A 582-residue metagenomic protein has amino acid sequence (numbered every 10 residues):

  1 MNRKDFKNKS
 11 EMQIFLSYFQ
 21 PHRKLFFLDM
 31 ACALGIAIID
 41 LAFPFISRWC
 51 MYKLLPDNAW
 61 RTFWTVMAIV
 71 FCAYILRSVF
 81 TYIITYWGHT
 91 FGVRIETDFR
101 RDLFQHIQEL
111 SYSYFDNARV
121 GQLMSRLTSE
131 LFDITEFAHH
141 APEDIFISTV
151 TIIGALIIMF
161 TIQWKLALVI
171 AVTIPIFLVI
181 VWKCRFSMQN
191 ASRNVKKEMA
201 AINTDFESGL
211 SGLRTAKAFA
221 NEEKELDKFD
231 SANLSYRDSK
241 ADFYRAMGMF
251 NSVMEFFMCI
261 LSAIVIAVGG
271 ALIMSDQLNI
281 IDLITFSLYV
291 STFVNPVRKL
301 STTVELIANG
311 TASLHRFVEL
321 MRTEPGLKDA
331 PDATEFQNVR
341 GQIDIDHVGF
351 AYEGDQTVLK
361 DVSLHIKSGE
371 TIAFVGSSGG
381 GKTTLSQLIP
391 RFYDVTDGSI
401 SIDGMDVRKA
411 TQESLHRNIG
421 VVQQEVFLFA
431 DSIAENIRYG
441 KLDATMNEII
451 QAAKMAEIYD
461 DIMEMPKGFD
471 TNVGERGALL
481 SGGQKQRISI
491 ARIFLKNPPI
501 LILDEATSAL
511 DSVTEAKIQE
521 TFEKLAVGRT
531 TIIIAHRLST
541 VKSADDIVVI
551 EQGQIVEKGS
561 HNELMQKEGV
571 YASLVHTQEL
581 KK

Functional and structural regions predicted by a protein language model:
K4-N8, A31-C32, I39-Y52, A73-V120 (+11 more regions): Juxtamembrane helix-loop junctions of ABC transporter transmembrane domains
N8-R23, L123: A short amphipathic helical element positioned immediately N-terminal to and/or at the very start of a transmembrane
L16, P21-K24, Y112-S113, S129-A138 (+8 more regions): An intracellular "coupling" helix at the cytosolic face of ABC transporter transmembrane type-1 domains
Q20, F26-F80, W87, F160-K165 (+1 more regions): Transmembrane helix-loop-helix hairpins at lipid-water interfaces of multipass membrane proteins, especially the type-1
A31, G35, I39-F43, F80 (+2 more regions): Hydrophobic alpha-helical transmembrane segments of ABC transporter permease domains
P56-T65, I158-V172, D242, A246-H315 (+1 more regions): Helix-loop-helix
I107, F229, F317, I345-H347: Conserved catalytic Walker-motif region of ABC-type ATPase nucleotide-binding domains
D329, F336-K582: ABC-type nucleotide-binding domain
